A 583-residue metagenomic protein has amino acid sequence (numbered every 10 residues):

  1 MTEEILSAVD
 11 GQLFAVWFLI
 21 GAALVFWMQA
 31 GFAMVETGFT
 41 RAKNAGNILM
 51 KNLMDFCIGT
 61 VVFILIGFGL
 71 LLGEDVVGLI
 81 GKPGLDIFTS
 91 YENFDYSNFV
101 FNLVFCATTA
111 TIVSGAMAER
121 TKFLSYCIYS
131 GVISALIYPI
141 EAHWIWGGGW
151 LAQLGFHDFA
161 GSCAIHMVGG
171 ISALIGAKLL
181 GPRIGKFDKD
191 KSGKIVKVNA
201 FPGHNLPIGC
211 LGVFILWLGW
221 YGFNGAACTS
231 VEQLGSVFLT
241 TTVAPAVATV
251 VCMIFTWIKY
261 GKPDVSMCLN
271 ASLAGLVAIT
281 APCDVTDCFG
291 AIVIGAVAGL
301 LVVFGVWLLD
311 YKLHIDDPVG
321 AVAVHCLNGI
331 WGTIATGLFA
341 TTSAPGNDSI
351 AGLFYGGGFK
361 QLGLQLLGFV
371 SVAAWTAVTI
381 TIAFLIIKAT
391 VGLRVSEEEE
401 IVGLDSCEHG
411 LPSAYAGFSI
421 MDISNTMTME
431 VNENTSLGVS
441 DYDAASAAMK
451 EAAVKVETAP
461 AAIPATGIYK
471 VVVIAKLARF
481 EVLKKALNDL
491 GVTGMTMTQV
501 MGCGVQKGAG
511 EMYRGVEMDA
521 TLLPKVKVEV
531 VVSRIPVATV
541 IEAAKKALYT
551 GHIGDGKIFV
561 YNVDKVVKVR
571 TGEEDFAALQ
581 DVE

Functional and structural regions predicted by a protein language model:
T2-T458: Glycine- and aromatic-enriched membrane alpha-helices
C407-S413, T426-E583: Positively charged, small/polar-rich N-terminal and surface patches that mediate targeting and assembly and bind
